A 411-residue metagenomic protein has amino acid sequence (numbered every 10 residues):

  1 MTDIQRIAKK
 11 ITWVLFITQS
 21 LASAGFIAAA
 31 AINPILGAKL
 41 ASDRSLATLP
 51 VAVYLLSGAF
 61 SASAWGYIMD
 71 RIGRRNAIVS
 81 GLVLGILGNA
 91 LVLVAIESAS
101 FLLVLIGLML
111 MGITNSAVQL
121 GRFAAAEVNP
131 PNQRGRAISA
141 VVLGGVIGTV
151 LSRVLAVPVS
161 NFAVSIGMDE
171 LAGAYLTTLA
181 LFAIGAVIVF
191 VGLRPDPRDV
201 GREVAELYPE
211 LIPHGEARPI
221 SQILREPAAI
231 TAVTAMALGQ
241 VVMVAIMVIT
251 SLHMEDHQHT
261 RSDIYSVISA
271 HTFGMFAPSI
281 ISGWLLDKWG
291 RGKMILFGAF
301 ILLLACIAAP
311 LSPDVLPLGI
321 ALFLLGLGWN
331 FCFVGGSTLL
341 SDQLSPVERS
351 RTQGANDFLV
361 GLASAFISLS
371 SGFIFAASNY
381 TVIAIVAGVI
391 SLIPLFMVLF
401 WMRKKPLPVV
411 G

Functional and structural regions predicted by a protein language model:
M1-K9, R194-A232: Juxtamembrane intracellular "pre-TM" segments in multi-pass secondary transporters
S20, F101-S116, P317-F331: Hydrophobic core of transmembrane alpha-helices in multi-pass small-molecule transporters, especially MFS/SLC-type
N33, S116-N129, F331-L344: Intracellular juxtamembrane helix-capping segments at the cytosolic ends of symmetry-related transmembrane helices
S61-G73, P278-R291, F375: Helix-to-loop junctions at the C-terminal end of transmembrane segments in multipass secondary transporters
V83-S98, I301-P313: C-terminal ends and interior cores of transmembrane alpha-helices in multi-pass membrane transporters/permeases
L103, P131, V141-V191: Helix-loop-helix hairpin linking two adjacent transmembrane segments in secondary transporters
L108-G144: Cytoplasmic helix-loop-helix junction between adjacent transmembrane helices in 12-TM secondary transporters
A156, L179-A205, M397-M402: C-terminal membrane-cytosol helix-exit motif in multi-pass small-molecule transporters
